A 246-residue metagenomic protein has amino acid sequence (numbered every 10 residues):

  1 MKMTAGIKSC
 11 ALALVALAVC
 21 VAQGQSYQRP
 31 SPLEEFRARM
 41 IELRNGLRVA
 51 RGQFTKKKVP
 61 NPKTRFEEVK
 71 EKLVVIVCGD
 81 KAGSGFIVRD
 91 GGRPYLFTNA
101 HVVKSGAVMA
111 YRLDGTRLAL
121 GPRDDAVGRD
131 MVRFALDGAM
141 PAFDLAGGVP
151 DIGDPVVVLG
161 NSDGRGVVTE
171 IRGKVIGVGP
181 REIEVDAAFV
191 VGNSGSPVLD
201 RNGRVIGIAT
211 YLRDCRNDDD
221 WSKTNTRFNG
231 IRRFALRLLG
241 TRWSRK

Functional and structural regions predicted by a protein language model:
K2-A11: Bacterial N-terminal signal peptides that target proteins for export
A11-A18: Bacterial N-terminal signal peptides
Y27-P62, A142, V205-K246: C-terminal cap/linker of serine protease catalytic domains
V59-K63, E71-L96, R117-A119, R172 (+1 more regions): A conserved glycine-rich beta-strand in the N-terminal activation segment of trypsin-fold
V74-I76, A107-L118, D154-N161: Short conserved beta-strand and strand-loop elements enriched in small hydrophobics with frequent Asp/Gly
K81-A82, R89-R133, Y211, R216: Catalytic-histidine neighborhood of serine endopeptidases, predominantly the chymotrypsin-like S1/PA family
F86, A188-A209: Catalytic nucleophile loop of clan PA
M140-N193, A209-S222: Flexible, gly/ser-rich surface segments that form the specificity/activation loops bordering the active-site cleft
